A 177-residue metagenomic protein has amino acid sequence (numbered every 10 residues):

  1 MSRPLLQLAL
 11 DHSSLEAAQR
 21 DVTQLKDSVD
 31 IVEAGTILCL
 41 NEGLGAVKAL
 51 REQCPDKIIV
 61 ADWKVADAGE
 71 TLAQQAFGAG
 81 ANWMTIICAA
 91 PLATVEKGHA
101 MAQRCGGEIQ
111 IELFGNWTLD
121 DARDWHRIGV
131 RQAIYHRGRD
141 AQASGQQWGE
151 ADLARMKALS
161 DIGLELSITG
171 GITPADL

Functional and structural regions predicted by a protein language model:
M1-E70, I109: Conserved N-terminal beta1-alpha1 strand-loop-helix module at the mouth
S2-L6, A68-E165: Conserved anion-binding
D11, S160-D161, E165, A175-L177: Alpha/beta catalytic cores of nucleotide-metabolism and tRNA/nucleoside-modifying enzymes
S13, L38, E42, A90-A93 (+2 more regions): Short beta->alpha linker loops
S13-L25, D67-Q75, N116-D124, T173-L177: Short, acidic/polar
E16, R20, G45, A93 (+2 more regions): Short, contiguous clusters of charged residues that form electrostatic/catalytic patches at enzyme active sites, used
E33-A34, I59-D62, I86, I111 (+2 more regions): General beta-strand structural signal in soluble alpha/beta enzymes
G35, G43, G80, G129 (+2 more regions): Glycine-centered flexibility sites
